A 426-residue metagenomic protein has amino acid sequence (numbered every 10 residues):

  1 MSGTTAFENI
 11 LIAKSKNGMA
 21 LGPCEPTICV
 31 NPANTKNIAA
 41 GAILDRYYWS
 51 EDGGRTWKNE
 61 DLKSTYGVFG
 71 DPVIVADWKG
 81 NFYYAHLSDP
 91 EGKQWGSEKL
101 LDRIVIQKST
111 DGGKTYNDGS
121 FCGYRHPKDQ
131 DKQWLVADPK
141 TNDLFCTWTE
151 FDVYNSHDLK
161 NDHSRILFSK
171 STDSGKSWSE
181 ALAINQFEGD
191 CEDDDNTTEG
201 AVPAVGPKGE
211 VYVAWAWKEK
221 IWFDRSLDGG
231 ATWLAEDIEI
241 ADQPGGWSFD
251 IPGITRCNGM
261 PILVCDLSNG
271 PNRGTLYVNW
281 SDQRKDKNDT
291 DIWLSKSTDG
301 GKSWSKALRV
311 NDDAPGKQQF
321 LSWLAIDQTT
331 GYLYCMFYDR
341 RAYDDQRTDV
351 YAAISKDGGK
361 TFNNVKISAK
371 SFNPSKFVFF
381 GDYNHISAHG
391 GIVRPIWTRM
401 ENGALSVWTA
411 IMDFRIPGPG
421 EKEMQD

Functional and structural regions predicted by a protein language model:
M1-D426: Extracellular, repeat-based ectodomains that mediate carbohydrate processing or recognition
